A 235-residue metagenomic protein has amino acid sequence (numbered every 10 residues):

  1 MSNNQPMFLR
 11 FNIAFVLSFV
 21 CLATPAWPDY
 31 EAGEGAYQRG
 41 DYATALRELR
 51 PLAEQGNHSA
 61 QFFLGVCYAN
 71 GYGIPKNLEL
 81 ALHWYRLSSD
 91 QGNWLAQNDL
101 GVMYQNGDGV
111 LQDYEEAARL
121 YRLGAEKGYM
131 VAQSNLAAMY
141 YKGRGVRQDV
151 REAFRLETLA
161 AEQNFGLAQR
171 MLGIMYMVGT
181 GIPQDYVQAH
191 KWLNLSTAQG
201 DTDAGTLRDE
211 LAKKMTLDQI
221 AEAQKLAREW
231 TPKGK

Functional and structural regions predicted by a protein language model:
M1-L9: N-terminal secretory signal peptides that target proteins for export/translocation
N12-A23: Bacterial N-terminal signal peptides
T24-P28: Sec/Tat signal peptide C-region and signal peptidase I cleavage site
D29-A36, E48-L52, F63-N70, I74 (+7 more regions): Hydrophobic face of amphipathic alpha-helices that form TPR/SEL1-like repeat modules and related alpha-solenoid
G40-D41, E54-H58, N70-Y72, N77 (+11 more regions): Short helix-capping/linker turns of helical repeat alpha-solenoids
A198-K235: Terminal, low-structured helical/coil segments at or just beyond the last alpha-helical repeat
